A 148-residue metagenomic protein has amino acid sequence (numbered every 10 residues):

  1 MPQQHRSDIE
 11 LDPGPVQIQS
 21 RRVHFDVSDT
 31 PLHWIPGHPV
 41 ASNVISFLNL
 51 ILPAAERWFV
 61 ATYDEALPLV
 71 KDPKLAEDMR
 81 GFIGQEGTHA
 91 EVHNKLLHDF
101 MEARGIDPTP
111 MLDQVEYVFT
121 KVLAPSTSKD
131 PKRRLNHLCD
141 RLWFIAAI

Functional and structural regions predicted by a protein language model:
P2-I148: Non-heme di-metal
